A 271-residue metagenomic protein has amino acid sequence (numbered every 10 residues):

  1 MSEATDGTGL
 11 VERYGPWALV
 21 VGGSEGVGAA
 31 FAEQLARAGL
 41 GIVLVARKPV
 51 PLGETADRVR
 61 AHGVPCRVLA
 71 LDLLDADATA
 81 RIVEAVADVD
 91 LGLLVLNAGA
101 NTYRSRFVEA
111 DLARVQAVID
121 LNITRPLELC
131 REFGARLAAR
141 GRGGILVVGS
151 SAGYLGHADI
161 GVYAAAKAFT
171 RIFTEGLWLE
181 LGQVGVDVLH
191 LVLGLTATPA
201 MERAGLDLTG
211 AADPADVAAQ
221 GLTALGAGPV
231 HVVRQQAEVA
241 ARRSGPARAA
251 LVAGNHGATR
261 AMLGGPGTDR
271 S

Functional and structural regions predicted by a protein language model:
W17, G22-G26: Conserved glycine-rich cofactor-binding loop
V21, L91-G99, N122, V147: Rossmann-fold scaffold of SDR-type NAD(P)-dependent oxidoreductases
A38-T55: Conserved glycine-rich Rossmann-like NAD(P)H-binding loop of the short-chain dehydrogenase/reductase
A80, E84, L93, G99-Q116 (+1 more regions): Conserved mid-core segment of classical short-chain dehydrogenase/reductases
V108-E128, T170: Catalytic Tyr-X3-Lys loop
C130, A166: Active-site helix of classical SDR
S150: Residue(s) in the substrate-gating loop at a strand-loop-helix junction that position the organic substrate next
H190, L206-P246: C-terminal helical subdomain
